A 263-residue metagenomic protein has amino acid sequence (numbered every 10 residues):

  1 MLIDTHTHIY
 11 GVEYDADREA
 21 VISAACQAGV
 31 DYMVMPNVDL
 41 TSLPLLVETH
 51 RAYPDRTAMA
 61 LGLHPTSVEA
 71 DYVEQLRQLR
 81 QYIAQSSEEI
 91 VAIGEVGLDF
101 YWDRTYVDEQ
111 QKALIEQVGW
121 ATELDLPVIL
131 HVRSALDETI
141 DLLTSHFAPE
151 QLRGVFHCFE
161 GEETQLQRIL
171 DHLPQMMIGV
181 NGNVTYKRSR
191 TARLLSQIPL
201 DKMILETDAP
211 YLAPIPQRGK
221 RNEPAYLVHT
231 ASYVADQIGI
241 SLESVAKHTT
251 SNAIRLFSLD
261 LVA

Functional and structural regions predicted by a protein language model:
M1-A263: Mid-domain alpha/beta scaffold segments of enzyme catalytic cores
